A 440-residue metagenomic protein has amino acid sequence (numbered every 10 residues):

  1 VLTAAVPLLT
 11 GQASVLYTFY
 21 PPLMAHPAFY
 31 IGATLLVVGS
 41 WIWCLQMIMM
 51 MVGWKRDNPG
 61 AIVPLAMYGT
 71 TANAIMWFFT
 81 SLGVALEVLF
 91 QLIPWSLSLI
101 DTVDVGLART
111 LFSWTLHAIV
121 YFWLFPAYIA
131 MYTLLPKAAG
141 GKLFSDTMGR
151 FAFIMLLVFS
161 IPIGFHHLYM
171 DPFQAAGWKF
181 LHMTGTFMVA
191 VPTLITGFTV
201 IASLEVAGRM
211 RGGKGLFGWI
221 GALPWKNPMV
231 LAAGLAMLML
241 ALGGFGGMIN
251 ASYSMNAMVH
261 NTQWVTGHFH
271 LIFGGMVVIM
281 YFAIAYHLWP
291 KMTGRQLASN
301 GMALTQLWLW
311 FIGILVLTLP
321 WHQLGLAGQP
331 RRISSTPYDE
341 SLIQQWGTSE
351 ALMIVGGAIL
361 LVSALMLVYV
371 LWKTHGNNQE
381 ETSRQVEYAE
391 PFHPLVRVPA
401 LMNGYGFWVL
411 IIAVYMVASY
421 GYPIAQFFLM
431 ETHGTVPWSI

Functional and structural regions predicted by a protein language model:
V1-L16, A28-M51, A66-S96, L107-A139 (+7 more regions): Hydrophobic cores of alpha-helical transmembrane segments in multi-pass integral membrane proteins
L16-F19, D171-A175, M255-H260: Membrane-interface helix termini and inter-helical loops of multi-pass transporters
P21, S341-Q345, A389-V396: Short membrane-interface loop/juxtamembrane segments of multi-pass integral membrane proteins
P21-M24, M170-G177, M183: Intrinsically disordered, low-complexity Ser/Thr/Pro-rich tracts
P21-Y30, N58-P59: Soluble extramembrane domains flanking the early transmembrane region of eukaryotic membrane proteins
R56-A61, A207-K226, N377-M402: Membrane-interfacial, low-structure loops and terminal tails that flank and connect transmembrane helices in multi-pass
L99: Surface-exposed loop and adjacent secondary-structure segments within mature catalytic domains
